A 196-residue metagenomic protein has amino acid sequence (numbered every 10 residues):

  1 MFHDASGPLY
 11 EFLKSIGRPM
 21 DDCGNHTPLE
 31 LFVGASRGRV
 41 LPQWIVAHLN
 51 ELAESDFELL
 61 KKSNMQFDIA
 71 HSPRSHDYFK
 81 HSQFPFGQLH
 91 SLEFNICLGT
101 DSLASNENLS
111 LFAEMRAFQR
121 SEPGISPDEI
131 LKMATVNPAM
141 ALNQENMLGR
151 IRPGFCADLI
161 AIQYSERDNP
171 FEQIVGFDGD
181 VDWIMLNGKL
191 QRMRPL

Functional and structural regions predicted by a protein language model:
M1-D68, K80-I96, N146: Histidine/acidic residue-rich metal-binding segments in metalloenzymes
P19-M20, R37-G38, S82-Y164, D168 (+1 more regions): His/Asp/Glu-enriched, well-ordered alpha-helical/loop segment that forms or immediately abuts the divalent-metal
I45, R150, Q173: Conserved beta-strand positions that form and line the central face of beta-propeller blades
L49-L52, R74-H76, D101-L103: Active-site beta-loop-alpha junctions enriched in small/polar residues
E54, D77-Y78, S105, N169: Short glycine-rich, flexible loops that bind phosphorylated cofactors or substrates
I69-P73, C97-T100: Short beta-strands and strand-loop turn motifs
R74-F79, I130: A generic structural motif
C156-L196: C-terminal cap of metal-dependent C-N hydrolases
